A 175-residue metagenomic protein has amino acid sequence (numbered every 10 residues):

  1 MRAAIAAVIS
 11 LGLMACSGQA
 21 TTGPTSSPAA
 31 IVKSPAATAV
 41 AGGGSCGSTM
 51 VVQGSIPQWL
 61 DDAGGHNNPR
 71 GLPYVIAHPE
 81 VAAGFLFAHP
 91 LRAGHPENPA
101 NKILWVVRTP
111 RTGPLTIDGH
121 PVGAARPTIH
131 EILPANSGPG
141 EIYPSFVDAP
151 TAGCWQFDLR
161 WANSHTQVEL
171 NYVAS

Functional and structural regions predicted by a protein language model:
M1-I9: N-terminal export and membrane-targeting signals
G12-A15: C-terminal motif of bacterial Sec signal peptides marking the signal peptidase cleavage site
S17-Q19: Bacterial signal peptide processing site
G23, P28-P150, C154-S175: Contiguous segments within soluble domain cores/interaction surfaces
